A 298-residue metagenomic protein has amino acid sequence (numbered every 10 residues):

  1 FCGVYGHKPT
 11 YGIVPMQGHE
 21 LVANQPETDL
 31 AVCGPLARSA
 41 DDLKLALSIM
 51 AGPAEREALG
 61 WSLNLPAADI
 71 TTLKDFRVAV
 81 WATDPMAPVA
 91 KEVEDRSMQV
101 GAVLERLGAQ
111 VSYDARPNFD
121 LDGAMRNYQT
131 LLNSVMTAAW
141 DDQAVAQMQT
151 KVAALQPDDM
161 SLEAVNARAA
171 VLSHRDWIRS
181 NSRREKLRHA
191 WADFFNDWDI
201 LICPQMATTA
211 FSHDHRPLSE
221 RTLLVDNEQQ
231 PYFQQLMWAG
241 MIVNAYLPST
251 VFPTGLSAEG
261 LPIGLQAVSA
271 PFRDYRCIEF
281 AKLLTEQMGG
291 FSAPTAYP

Functional and structural regions predicted by a protein language model:
Y5-G101, M288-P298: A short helix-breaking turn/cap at a secondary-structure junction
A31, P35, L261-A270, C277-I278: Short, well-ordered beta-strand elements
T72-W81, T130-A192, Q205-T208, H213-H215 (+2 more regions): Short helix-loop capping/hinge segments that flank enzyme active sites or metal/cofactor-binding pockets
V89-R116, W140-V152, W177-W198: Acyltransferase
F211-L236: Short, surface-exposed loop/helix-turn segments at secondary-structure junctions that function as lids/hinges flanking
M241-N244: Conserved short alpha-helical elements in the N-terminal third of ANL/AMP-binding
F280-L284: Short amphipathic alpha-helices in soluble, non-transmembrane regions that often serve as interface/regulatory elements
